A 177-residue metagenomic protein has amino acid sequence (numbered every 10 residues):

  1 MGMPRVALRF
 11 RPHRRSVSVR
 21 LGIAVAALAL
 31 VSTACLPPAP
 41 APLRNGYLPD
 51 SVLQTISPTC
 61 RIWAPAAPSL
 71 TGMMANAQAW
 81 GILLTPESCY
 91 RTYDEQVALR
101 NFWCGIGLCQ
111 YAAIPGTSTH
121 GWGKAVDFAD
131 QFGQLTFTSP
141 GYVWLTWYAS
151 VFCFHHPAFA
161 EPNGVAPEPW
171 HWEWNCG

Functional and structural regions predicted by a protein language model:
M1-V17: Terminal targeting segments of Actinobacterial cell-envelope proteins
H13-L36: Secretory targeting and sorting signals
S32-T55: N-terminal pre-catalytic segment of deacetylase/amide-hydrolase enzymes
P37, Q110-G177: Catalytic cores and adjacent binding grooves of peptidoglycan-active enzymes
P49-S88: Active-site acidic/histidine clusters and adjacent loop/turn architecture that either coordinate catalytic ions
A66-M73, E95, L99, G141-L145: Stable alpha-helical elements in mature extracytoplasmic
A75-I82, N101-G105, S150: Sec-exported extracytoplasmic/periplasmic mature domains
T85-F102: Acidic helix-start/capping segments at beta-turn-to-alpha-helix junctions
